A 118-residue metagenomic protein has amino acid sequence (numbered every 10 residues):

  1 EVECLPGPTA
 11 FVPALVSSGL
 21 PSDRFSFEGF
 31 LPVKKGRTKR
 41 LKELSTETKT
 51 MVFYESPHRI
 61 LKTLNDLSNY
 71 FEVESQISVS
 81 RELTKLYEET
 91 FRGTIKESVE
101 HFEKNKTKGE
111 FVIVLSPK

Functional and structural regions predicted by a protein language model:
E1-E47: Class I SAM-dependent methyltransferase SAM-binding "motif I" and its flanking Rossmann-like core
K49-T50, Y54-K118: A contiguous loop/helix-start segment that scaffolds small-molecule binding in enzyme catalytic cores
